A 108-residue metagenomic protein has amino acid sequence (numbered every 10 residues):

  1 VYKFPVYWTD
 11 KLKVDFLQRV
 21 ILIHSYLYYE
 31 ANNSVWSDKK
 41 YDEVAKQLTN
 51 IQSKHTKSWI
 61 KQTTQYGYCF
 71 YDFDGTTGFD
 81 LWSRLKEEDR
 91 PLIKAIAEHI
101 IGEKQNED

Functional and structural regions predicted by a protein language model:
V1-D108: Phosphate/adenylate-binding "loop-and-lid" substructures adjacent to NTP/NAD/dNTP-binding pockets in NTP-dependent
